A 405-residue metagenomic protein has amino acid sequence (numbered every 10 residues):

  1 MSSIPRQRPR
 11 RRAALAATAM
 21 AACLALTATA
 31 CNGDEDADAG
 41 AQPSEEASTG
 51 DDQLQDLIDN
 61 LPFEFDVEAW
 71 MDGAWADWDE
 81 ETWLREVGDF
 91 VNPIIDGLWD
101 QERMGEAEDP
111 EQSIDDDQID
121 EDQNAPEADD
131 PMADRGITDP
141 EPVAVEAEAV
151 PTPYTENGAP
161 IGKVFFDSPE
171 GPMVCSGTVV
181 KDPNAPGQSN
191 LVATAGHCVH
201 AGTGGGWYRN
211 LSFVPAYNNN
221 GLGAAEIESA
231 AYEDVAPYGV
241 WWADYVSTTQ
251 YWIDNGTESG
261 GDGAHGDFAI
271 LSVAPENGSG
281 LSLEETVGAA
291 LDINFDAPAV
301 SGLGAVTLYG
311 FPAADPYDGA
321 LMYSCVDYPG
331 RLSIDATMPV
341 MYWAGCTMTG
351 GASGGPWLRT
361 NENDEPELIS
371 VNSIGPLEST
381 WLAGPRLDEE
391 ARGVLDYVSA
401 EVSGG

Functional and structural regions predicted by a protein language model:
M1-A21: N-terminal export and membrane-targeting signals
L26-A30: C-terminal motif of bacterial Sec signal peptides marking the signal peptidase cleavage site
G33-P186: Protease-domain processing segments flanking chymotrypsin-fold serine proteases, especially trypsin-like
A149-A159, F165-S168, V180-P183, H200 (+1 more regions): Conserved catalytic-core segment of clan PA serine endopeptidases
T194: Cytochrome P450 catalytic-core helices
A264-Y342: Chymotrypsin/trypsin-fold serine protease catalytic domain
T347-V371: Catalytic nucleophile loop of clan PA
I369, E378-G405: C-terminal cap/linker of serine protease catalytic domains
